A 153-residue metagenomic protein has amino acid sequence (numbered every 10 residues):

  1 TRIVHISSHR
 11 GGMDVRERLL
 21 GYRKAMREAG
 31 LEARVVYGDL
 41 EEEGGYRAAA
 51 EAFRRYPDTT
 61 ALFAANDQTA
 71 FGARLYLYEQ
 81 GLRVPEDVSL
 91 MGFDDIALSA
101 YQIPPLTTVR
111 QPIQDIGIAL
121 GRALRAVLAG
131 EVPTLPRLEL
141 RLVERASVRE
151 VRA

Functional and structural regions predicted by a protein language model:
T1-A153: Bacterial carbohydrate/catabolite-sensing allosteric modules
